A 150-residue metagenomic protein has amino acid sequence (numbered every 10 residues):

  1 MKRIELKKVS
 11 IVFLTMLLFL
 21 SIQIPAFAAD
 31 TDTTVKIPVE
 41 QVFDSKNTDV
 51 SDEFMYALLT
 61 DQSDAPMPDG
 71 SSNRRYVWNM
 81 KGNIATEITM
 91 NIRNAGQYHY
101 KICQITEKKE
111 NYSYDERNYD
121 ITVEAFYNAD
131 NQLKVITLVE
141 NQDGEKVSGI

Functional and structural regions predicted by a protein language model:
K2-I150: Solvent-exposed loop/turn and edge beta-strand elements of beta-rich ligand-binding domains
